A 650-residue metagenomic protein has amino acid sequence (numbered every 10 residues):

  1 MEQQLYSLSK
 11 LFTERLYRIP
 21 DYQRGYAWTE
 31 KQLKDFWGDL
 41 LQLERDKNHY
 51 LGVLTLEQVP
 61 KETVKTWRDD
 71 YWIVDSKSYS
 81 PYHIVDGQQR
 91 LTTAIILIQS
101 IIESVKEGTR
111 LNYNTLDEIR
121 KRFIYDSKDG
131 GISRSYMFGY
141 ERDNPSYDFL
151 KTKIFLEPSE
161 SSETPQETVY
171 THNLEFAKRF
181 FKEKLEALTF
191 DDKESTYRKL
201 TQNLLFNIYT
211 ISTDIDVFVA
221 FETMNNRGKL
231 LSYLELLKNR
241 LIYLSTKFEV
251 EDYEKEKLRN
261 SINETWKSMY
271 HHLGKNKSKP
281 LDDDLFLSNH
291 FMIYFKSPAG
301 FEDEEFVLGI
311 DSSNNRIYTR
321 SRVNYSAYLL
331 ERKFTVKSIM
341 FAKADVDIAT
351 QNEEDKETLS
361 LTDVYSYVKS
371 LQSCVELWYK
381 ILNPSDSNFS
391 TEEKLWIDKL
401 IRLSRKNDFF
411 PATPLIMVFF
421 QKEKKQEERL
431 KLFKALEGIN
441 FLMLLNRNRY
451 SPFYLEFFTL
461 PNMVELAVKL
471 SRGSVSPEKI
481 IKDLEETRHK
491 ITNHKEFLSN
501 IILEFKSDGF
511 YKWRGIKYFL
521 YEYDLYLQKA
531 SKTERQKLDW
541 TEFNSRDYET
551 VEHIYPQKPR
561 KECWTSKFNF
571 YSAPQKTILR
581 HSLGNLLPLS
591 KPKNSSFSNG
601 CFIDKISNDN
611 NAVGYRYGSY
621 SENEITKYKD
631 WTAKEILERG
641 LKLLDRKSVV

Functional and structural regions predicted by a protein language model:
M1-V323, Y450, N599-G600, I606-K629 (+1 more regions): Glycine- and hydrophobic-rich flexible loops that cap the catalytic core of alpha/beta enzyme folds
Y50-S80, A327, E331, E478-T626: Betabetaalpha-Me/HNH-type nuclease active-site subdomain
Q58, Q88, I211, S321 (+4 more regions): Residues immediately flanking
H83-R90, T196-T201, Y209-D216, D363 (+7 more regions): Secondary-structure capping and boundary motifs in well-ordered enzyme cores
S104-E107, G228, Q421-E428, L525-E534: Short helix-capping/linker segments at secondary-structure and domain boundaries
F221, M417, F433, E437 (+3 more regions): Generic hydrophobic alpha-helical scaffold/packing signal
F221-T223, Y233-K238, V364, Q426-G438 (+3 more regions): Composition- and surface-driven signal marking solvent-exposed, interaction-prone regions in large proteins
L234-L237, K247-Y526, S648: A cross-family structural signal marking well-folded subdomains
